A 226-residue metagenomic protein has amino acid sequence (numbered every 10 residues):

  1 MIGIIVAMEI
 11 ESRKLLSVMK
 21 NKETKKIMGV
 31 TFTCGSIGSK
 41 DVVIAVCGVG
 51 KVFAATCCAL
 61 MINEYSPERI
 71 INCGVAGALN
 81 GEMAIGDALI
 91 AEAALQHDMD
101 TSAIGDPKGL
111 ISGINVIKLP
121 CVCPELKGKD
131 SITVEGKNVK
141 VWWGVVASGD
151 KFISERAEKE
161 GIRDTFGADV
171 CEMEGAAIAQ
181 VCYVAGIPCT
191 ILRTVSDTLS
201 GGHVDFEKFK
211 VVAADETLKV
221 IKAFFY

Functional and structural regions predicted by a protein language model:
M1-Y65: N-terminal short beta-loop-beta anion/metal-coordinating cradle
V43-C47, V145-A147, L192: Active-site-proximal beta-strand elements of phosphoester/diester hydrolases
L60-E64, E82-M83, Q180-P188: Alpha-helix C-terminal capping segments
S66-I71, A168: Proline-aspartate-enriched helix->loop->beta-strand connector
L79-F166: Mid-sequence, gly/pro-rich, charge-dense loop/helix-turn segments that line enzyme active sites
K151-S200: A C-terminal functional module that forms or caps the active site or interfaces directly with catalytic machinery
L199-Y226: His/Asp/Glu-rich mid-to-C-terminal helical/loop segments that flank catalytic regions of hydrolases
